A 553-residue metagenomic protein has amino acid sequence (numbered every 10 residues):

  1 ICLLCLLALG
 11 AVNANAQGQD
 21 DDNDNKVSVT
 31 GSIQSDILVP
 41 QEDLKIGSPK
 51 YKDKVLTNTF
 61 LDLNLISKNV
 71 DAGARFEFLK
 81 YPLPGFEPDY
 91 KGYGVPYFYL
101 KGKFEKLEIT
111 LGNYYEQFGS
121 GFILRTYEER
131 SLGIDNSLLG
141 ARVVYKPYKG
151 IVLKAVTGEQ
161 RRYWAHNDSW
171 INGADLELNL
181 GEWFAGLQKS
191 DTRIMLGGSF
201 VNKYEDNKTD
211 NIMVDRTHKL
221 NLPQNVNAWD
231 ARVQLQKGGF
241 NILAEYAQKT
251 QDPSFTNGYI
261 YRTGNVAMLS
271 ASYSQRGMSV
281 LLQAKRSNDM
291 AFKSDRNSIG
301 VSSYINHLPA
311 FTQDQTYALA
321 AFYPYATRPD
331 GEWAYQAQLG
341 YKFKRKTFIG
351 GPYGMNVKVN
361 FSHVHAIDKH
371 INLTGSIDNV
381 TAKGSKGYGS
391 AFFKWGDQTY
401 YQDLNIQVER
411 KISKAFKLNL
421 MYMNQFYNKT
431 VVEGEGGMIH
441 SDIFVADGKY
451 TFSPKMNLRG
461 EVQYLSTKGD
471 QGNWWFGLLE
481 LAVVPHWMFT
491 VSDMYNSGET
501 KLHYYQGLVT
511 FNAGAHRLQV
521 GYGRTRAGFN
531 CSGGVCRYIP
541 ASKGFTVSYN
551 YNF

Functional and structural regions predicted by a protein language model:
I1-T30, F553: Bacterial Sec-dependent N-terminal signal peptides
G18, Q34, P49-K52, L56 (+3 more regions): Exposed, low-structure sequence patches enriched in small/polar residues
Q19-I46, L65, V70-A74, I109 (+1 more regions): Transmembrane beta-strand segments of Gram-negative outer membrane beta-barrel proteins
L56-F60, Y93-F98, S137-G140, N179-E182 (+3 more regions): Short alpha-helical segments and helix-capping/turn motifs at coil-helix boundaries
N64-Q160, G186-Q188, R276-S298, Q471 (+1 more regions): Outer membrane beta-barrel
L83, E87-Y90, Q160-H166, K249-R262: Outer-membrane beta-barrel proteins
I134-L220, Q224-W229, Q234: Hydrophobic, small-residue-rich alpha-helical packing segments that form membrane-like cores
